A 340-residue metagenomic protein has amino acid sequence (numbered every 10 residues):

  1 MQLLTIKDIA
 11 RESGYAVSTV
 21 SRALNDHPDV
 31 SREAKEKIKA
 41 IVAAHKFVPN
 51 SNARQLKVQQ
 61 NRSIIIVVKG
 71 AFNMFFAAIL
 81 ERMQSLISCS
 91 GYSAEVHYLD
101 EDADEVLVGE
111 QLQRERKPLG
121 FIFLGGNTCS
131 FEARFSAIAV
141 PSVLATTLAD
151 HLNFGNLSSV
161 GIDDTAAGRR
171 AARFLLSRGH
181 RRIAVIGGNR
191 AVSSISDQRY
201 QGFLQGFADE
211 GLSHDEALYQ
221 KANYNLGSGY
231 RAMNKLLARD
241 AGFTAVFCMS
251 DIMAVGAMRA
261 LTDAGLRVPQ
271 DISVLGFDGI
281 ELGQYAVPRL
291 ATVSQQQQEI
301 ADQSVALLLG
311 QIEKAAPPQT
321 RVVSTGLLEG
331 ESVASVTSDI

Functional and structural regions predicted by a protein language model:
M1-N61, F207: N-terminal helix-turn-helix DNA-binding module of bacterial transcription factors
M1-T5, S51, Q59-R173, G242: Alpha-helical recognition/docking segments in bacterial nutrient-uptake and carbohydrate-utilization systems
E12, T19, L56-F72, F174 (+1 more regions): Short beta-strand segments enriched in small/hydrophobic residues
K69-A78, V96-E105, S159-R170, I186-A232 (+4 more regions): Hinge/beta->alpha junction and helix N-cap segments in small-molecule ligand-binding domains
C89-G91, F207-H214, R239-G242, D263-V268: Short helix-capping segments at alpha-helix termini
K117-G125, A184-G187, Y219, D240-S250 (+1 more regions): Periplasmic-binding protein-like
A232-I340: Flexible loop/turn connectors
